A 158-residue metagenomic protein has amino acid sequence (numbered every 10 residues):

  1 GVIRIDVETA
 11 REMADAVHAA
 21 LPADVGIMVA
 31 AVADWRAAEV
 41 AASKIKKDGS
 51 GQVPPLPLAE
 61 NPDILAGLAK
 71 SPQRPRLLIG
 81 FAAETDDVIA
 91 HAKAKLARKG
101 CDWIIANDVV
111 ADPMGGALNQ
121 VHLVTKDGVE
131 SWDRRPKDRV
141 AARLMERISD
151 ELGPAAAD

Functional and structural regions predicted by a protein language model:
G1-D158: A cross-family phosphate/adenosyl-ligand binding-site feature
